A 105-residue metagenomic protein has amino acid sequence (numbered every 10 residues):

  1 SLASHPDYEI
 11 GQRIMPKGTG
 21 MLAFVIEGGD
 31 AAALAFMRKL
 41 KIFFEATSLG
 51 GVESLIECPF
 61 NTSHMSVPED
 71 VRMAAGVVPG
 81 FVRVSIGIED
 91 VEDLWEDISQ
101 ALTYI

Functional and structural regions predicted by a protein language model:
S1-G51, V67-M73: Conserved small-domain helix->loop->beta segment predominantly found in fold-type I
R38-K39, S54-I105: PLP-dependent enzyme catalytic core of the Aspartate aminotransferase-like
